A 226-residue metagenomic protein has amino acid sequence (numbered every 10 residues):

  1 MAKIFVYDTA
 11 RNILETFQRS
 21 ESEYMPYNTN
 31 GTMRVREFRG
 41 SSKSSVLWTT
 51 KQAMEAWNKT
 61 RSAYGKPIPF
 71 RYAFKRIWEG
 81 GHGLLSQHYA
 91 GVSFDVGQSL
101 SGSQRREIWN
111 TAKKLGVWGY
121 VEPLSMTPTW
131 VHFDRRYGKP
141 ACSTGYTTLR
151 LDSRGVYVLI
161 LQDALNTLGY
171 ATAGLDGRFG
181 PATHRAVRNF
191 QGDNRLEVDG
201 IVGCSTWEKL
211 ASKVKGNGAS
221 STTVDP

Functional and structural regions predicted by a protein language model:
I4-Y137: Cell-envelope/glycan interface and biosynthesis
I4-Y7, L84-S93, Q98-G169, A173 (+5 more regions): Catalytic cores and adjacent binding grooves of peptidoglycan-active enzymes
Q191: DNA major-groove recognition helix of helix-turn-helix
